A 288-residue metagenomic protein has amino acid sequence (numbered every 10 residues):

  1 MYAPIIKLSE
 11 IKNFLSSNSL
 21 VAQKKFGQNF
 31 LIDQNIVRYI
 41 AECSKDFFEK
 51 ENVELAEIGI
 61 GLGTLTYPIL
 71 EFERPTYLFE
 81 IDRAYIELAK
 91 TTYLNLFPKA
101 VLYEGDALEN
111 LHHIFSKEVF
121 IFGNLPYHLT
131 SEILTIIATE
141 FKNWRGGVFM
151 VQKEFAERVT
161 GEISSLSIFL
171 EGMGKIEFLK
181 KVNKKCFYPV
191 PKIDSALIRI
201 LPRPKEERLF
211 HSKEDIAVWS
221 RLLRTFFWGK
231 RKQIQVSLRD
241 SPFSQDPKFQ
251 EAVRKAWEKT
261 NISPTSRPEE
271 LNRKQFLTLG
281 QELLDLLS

Functional and structural regions predicted by a protein language model:
M1-R221, T225, E269, T278-Q281 (+1 more regions): Catalytic cores of RNA-modifying enzymes
L55-L65, K230, W257-E258, S263-S266 (+1 more regions): Extended, compositionally biased low-complexity polar/Lys-Gly-rich tracts and adjacent boundary/linker regions are
V190, K213-I262: Long, well-ordered amphipathic alpha-helical subdomains in the mid-to-C-terminal portions of large enzyme subunits
D246-S288: Conserved Class I S-adenosyl-L-methionine
